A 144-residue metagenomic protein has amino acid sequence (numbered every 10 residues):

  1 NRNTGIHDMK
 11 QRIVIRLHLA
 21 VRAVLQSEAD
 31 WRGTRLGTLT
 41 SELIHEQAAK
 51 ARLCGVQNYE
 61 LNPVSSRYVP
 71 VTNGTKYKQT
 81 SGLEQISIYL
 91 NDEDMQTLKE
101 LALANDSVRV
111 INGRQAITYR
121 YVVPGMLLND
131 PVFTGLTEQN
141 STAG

Functional and structural regions predicted by a protein language model:
N1-D8: Short, Lys/Arg-enriched N-terminal segments with co-localized hydrophobic residues within the first ~10-30 amino acids
D8-Q26, L83-A102: Short amphipathic alpha-helix starts
I15-L17, L25, T34-E46, R109-L128: Short amphipathic alpha-helical segments
R32, L43-Q47, A51, N105 (+2 more regions): The DNA-recognition helices of helix-turn-helix-type DNA-binding domains
A49-Q85, Y89, P131-G144: Short, positively charged interaction helices/loops
Y89, Q96, L103-S107, I117-N129 (+1 more regions): Compact DNA/chromatin-associated regulatory and scaffold domains in nuclear/nucleoid proteins
